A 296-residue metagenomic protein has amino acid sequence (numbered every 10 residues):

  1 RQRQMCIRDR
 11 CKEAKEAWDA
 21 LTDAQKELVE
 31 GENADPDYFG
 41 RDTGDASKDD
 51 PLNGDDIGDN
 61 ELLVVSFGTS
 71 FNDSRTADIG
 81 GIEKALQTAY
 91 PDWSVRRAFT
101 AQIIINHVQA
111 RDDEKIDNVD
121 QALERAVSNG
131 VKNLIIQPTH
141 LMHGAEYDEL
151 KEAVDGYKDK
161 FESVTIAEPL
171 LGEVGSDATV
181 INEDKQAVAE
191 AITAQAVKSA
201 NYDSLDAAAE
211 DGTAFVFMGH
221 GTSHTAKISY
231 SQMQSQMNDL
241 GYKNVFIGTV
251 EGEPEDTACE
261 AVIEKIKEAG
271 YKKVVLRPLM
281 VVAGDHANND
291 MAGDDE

Functional and structural regions predicted by a protein language model:
Q2-I7: Short, small-residue-biased leader/transition segments that mark boundaries at the very start of proteins
R8-E13: Short, charged, amphipathic alpha-helical segments
A14-T43, D155-K158: Repeat-associated, polar segments at repeat-unit boundaries in modular proteins
Y38-V275, V281-E296: Extended amphipathic ligand-handling, pore-lining, and cofactor/metal-binding catalytic surfaces
